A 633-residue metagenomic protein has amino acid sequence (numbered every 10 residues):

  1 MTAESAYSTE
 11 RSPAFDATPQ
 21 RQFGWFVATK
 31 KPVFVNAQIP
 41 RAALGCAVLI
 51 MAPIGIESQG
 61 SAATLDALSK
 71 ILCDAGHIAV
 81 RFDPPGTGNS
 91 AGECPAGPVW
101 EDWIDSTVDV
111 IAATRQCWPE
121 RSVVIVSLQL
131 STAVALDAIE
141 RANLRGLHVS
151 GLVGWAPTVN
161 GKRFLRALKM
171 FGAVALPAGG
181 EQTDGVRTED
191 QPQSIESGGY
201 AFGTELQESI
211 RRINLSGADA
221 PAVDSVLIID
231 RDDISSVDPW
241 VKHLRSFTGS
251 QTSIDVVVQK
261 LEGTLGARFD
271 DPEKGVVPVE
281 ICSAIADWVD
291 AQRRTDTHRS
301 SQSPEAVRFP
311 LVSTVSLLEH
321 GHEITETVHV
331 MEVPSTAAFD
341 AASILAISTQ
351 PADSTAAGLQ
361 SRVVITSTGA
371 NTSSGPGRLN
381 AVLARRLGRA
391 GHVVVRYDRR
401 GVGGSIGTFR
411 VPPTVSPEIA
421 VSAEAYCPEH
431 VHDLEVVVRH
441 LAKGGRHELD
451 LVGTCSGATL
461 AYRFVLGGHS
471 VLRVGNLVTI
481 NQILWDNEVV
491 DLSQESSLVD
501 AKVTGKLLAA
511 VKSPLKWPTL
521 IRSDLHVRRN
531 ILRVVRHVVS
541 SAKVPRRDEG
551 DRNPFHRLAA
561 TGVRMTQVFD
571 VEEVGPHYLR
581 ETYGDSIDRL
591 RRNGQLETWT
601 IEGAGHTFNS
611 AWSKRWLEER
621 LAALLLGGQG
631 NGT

Functional and structural regions predicted by a protein language model:
T2-C46, A291-S361, S610: N-terminal cap/lid segment of alpha/beta-hydrolase-fold proteins
F23, L147-T248, T252-A286, D296 (+3 more regions): The alpha/beta-hydrolase serine catalytic core
P40-D83, Q350-R399, T408: Short, surface-exposed "cap/lid" segments of acyl-processing enzymes
G55, D83-A91, V159, A370 (+3 more regions): Alpha/beta-hydrolase active-site loop signature
D83-P98, D398-S422: Glycine-rich "HGGG/HGxG" loop immediately N-terminal to the catalytic nucleophile of the alpha/beta-hydrolase
A96-C117, V411-K443: Alpha/beta-hydrolase active-site loop
I125-L136, A156, V452-A461: Gly/Ala-rich beta-loop-alpha elbow adjacent to hydrolase catalytic centers
D137-S150, T459, R463-G475: Conserved hydrolase catalytic core segment
